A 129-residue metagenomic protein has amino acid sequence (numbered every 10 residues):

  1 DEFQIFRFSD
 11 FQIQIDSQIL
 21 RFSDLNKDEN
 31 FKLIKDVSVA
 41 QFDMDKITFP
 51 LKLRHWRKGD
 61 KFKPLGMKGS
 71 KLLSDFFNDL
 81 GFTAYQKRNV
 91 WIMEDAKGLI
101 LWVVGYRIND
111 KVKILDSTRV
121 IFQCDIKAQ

Functional and structural regions predicted by a protein language model:
D1-Q129: AMP-forming adenylation/ATP pyrophosphatase catalytic core
